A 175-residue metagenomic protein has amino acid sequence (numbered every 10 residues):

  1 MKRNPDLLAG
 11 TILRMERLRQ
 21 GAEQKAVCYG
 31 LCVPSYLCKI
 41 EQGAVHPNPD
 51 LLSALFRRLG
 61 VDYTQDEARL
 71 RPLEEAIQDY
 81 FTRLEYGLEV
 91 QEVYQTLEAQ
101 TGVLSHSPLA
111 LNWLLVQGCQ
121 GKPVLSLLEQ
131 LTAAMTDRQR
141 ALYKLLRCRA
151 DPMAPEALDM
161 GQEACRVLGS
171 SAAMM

Functional and structural regions predicted by a protein language model:
M1-K2, D62-E75: TPR-adjacent "capping" and linker segments in tetratricopeptide-repeat scaffold/adaptor proteins
M1-R19: A short, Lys/Arg-rich alpha-helix, primarily the initiator
M15, K25-A26, A54: Alpha-helical residues within helix-turn-helix
L18, C32, Q42-A44, R57: Residue-level detection of the helix-turn-helix DNA-binding "recognition helix"
Q20-K39: Short alpha-helical DNA-recognition segment
N48-Q65: DNA major-groove recognition helix of helix-turn-helix/homeodomain DNA-binding modules
P72-S126, Y143: Helix-turn-helix/homeodomain-like alpha-helical modules used for DNA recognition and transcription-factor dimerization
L109-M175: Extended amphipathic alpha-helical coiled-coil/heptad-repeat regions
